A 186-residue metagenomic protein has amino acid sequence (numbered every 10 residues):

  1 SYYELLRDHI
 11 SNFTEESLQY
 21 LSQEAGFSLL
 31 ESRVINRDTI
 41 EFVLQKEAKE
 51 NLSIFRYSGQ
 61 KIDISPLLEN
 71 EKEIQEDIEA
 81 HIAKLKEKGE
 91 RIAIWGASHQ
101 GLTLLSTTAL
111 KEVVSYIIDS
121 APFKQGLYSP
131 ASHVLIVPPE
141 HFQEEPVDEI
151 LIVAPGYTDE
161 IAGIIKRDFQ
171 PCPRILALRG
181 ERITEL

Functional and structural regions predicted by a protein language model:
S1-S11, E15-S17: Short, glycine-/aromatic-enriched active-site segment of Class I SAM-dependent methyltransferases
E4-L5, Y20-Q23, L44, I183-L186: Extracellular glycan-modifying ectodomains
S11, R33, E71: Aromatic-acidic/polar surface patches that form glycan- and anion
N12, L29-E31, V43, A93-I94: Structured core elements
N12-L29: Conserved short secondary-structure elements within globular domains
F27-R37: Conserved S-adenosyl-L-methionine
D38-F42: Short hydrophobic/aromatic beta-strand or adjacent loop that forms the aromatic wall/cage of a ligand/substrate-binding
V43-L186: Hydrophobic, well-ordered beta-alpha structural blocks that scaffold small-molecule cofactor pockets
